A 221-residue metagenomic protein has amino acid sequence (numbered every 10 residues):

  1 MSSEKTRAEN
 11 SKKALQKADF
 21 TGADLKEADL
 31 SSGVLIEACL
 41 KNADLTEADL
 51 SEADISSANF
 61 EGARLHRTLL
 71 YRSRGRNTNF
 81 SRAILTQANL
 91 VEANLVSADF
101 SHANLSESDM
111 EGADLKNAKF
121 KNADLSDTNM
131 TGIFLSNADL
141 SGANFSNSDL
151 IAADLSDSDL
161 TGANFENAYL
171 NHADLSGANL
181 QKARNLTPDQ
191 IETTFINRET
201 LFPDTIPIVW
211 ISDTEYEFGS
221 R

Functional and structural regions predicted by a protein language model:
M1-R221: Tandem repeat scaffolds
